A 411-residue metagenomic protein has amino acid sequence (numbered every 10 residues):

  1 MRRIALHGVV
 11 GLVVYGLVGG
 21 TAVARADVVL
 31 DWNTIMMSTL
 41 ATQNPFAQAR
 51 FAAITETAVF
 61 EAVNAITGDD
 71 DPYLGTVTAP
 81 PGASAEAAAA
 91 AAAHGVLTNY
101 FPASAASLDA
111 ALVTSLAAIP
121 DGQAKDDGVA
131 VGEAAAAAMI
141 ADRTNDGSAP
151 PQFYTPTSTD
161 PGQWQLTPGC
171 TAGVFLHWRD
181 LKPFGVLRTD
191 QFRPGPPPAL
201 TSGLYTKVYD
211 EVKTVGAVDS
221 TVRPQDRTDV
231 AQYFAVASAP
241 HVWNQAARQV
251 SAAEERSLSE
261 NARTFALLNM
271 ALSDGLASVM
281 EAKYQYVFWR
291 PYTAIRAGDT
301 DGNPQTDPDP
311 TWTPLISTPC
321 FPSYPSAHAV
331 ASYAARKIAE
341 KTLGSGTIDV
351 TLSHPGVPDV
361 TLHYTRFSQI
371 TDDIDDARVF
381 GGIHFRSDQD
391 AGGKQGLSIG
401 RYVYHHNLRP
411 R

Functional and structural regions predicted by a protein language model:
M1-I4: Positively charged n-region of N-terminal signal peptides that target proteins for export
L6-H7, G147: General helical structural elements
H7-G19: Bacterial N-terminal signal peptides
G19-R25: Extreme N-terminus of proteins, especially the signal/transit-peptide cleavage junction and the first residues
R25-R411: Acidic/polar surface patches and capping/hinge elements
